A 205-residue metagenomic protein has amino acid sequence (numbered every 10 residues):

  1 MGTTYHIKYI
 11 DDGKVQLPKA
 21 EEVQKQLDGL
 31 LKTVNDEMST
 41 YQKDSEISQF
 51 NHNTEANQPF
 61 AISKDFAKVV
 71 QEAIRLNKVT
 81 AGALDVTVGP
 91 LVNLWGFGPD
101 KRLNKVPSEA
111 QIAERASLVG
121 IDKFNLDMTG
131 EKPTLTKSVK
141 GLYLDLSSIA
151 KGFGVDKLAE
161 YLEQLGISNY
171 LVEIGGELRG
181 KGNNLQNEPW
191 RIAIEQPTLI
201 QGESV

Functional and structural regions predicted by a protein language model:
M1-V205: Mature catalytic core of soluble alpha/beta enzymes
